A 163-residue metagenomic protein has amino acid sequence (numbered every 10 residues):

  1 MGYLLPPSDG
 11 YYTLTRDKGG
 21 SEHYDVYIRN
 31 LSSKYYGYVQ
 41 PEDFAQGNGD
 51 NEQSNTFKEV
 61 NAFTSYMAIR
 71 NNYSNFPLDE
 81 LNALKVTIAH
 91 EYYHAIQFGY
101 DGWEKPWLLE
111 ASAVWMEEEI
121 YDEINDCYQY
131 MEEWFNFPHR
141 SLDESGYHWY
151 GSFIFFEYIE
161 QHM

Functional and structural regions predicted by a protein language model:
M1-K105, S112, E123-D126, F137-S141: Juxtacatalytic substrate-recognition/specificity segment
H90, A111-E119, F153-I159: Contiguous, well-ordered alpha-helical segments that form the cores/surfaces of helical PPI scaffolds
I120-F137, M163: Short helix/loop segments within enzyme catalytic domains that coordinate or immediately flank catalytic cofactors
W134-M163: Active-site-proximal alpha-helical
